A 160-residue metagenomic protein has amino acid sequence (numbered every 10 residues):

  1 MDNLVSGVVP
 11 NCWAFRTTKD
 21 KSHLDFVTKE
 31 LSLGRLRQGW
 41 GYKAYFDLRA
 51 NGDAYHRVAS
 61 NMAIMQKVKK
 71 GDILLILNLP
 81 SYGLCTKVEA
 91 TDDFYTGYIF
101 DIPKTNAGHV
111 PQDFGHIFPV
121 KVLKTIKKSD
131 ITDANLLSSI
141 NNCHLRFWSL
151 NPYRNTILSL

Functional and structural regions predicted by a protein language model:
M1-Q38, R57-S60, Y98-L160: Contiguous surface segments at macromolecular interaction interfaces
L48-A59: Short, structured beta-strand/loop micro-motifs enriched in basic residues and often containing a Trp
N61, S81-Y82: A short beta-loop-beta micro-motif enriched in histidine and acidic residues
M65-K69: Short, well-ordered loop/turn sites that connect or cap secondary structure elements
I76-L77: A generic structural signal for residues embedded in beta-strands
G83-F94: Short beta-strand-centered aromatic/proline hotspots
